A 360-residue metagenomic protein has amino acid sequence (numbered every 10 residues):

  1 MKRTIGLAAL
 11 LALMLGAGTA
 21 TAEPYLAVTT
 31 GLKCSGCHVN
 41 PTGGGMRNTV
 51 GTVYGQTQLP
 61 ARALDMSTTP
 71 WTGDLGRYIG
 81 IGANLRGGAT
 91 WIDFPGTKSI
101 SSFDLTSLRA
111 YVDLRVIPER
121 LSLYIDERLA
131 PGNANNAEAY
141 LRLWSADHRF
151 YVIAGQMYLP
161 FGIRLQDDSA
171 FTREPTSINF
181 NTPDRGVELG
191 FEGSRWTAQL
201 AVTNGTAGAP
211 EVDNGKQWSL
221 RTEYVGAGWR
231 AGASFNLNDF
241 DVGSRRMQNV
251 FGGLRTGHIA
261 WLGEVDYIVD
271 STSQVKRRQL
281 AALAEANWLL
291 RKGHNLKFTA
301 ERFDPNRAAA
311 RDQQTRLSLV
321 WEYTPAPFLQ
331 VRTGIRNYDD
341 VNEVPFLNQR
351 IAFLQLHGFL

Functional and structural regions predicted by a protein language model:
A8-G16: Bacterial N-terminal signal peptides
G18-A22: Sec/Tat signal peptide C-region and signal peptidase I cleavage site
A27, G45-R47, D74-I92, T97-G205 (+5 more regions): Outer membrane beta-barrel
L32-P41: The canonical Cys-X-X-Cys-His
K33, Y323, N348-L360: Outer-membrane beta-barrel "beta-signal"
K98-D104, L129-N133, T176-N181, A209-G215 (+5 more regions): Replace "Gram-negative outer membrane beta-barrel proteins" with "bacterial and organellar outer membrane beta-barrel
A137, P183, N204, K216-W218 (+8 more regions): Transmembrane beta-barrel architecture of outer-membrane proteins
E223-N306: Detector for outer-membrane/organellar transmembrane beta-barrel domains, recognizing the amphipathic beta-strand
